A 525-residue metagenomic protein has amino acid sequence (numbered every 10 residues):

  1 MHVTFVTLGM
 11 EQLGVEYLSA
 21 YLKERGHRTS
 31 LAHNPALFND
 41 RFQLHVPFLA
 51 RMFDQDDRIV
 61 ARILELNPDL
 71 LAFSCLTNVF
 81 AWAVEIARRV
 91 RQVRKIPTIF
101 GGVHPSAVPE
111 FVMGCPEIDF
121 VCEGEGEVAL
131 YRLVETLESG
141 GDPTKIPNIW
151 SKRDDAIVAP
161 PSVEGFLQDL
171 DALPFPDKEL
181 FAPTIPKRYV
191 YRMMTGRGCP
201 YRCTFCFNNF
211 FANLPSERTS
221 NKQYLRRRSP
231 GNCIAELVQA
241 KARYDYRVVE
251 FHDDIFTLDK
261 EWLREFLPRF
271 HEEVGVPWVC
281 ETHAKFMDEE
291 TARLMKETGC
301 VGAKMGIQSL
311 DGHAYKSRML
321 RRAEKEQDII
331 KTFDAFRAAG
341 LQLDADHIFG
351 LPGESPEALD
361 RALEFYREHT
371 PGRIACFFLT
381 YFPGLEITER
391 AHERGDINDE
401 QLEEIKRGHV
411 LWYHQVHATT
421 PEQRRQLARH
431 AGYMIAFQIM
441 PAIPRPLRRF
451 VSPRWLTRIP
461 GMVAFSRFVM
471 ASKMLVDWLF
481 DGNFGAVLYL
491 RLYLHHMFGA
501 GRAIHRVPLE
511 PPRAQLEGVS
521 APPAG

Functional and structural regions predicted by a protein language model:
H2, T7-L8, S30-F166, F378 (+1 more regions): Glycine-rich beta-alpha loop elements in corrinoid/cobalamin-binding modules across cobalamin-dependent enzymes
H2-V6, V15, K23-R28, L44-V60 (+4 more regions): Radical SAM enzyme core and accessory elements
V3, T98, I146-P147, V249 (+4 more regions): Hydrophobic/aromatic residues located in beta-strands of well-ordered beta-sheets within soluble catalytic
G9, L76, H104, H252-D259 (+3 more regions): Short, solvent-exposed turn/loop segments enriched in Gly/Ser/Thr/Pro and often Arg
F38-R41, P109, Y201, H313-M319 (+4 more regions): Flexible glycine/acidic-rich beta-alpha junction loops that bind and position SAM and/or redox cofactors in anaerobic
P109-G114, T291, G353-R367: Catalytic cores of alpha/beta
D171, F175-L343, E364: Radical SAM [4Fe-4S] cluster-binding motif and immediate context
